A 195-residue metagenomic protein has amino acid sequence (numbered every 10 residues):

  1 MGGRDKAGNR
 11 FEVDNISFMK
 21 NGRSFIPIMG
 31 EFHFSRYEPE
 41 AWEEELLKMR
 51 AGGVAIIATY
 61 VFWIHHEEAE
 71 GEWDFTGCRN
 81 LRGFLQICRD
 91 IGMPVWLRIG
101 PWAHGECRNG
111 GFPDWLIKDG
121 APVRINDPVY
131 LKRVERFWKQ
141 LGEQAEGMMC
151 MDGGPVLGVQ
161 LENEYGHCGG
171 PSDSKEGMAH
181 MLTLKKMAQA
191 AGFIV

Functional and structural regions predicted by a protein language model:
M1-I56, Q86: N-terminal carbohydrate-binding accessory modules
N9, F34-E40, H66-E67, G71-T76 (+1 more regions): Acidic-and-aromatic substrate-binding clefts and catalytic sites of carbohydrate-active enzymes
I28-H33, A58-Y60, W96-G100, Q160-E162: A cross-family glycoside hydrolase active-site/sugar-binding cleft signature
Y37-E43, W73-N80, P128, K132-K139: Glycine-rich anion/phosphate-binding loops
W42-G110, D114-W115, M181-I194: Aromatic-lined substrate-binding rim segments of carbohydrate-active enzymes
A103-E143, G169: Active-site-adjacent "subsite" loops/lids of carbohydrate-active enzymes
V129-V195: Active-site neighborhood of glycoside hydrolase catalytic domains
